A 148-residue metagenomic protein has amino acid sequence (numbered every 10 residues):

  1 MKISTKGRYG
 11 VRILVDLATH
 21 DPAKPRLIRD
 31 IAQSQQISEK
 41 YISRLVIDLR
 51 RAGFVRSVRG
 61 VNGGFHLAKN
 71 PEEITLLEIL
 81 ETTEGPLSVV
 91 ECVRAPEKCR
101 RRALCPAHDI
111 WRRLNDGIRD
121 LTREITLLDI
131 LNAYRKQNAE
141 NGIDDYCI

Functional and structural regions predicted by a protein language model:
G10-P22: Short amphipathic alpha-helical interface segments
I28-Q36: A short alpha-helical element within helix-turn-helix/winged-helix DNA-binding domains across DNA-binding proteins
Q33, R50-R51: Alpha-helical residues within the helix-turn-helix
K40: Key DNA-contact positions within bacterial/archaeal DNA-binding proteins
F54-L67: Beta-hairpin "wing" of winged helix-turn-helix
N70-P96, A107-H108, R112-G117: Conserved segment of winged-helix/HTH DNA-binding domains
P96-I148: C-terminal regulatory/oligomerization modules of transcriptional regulators
